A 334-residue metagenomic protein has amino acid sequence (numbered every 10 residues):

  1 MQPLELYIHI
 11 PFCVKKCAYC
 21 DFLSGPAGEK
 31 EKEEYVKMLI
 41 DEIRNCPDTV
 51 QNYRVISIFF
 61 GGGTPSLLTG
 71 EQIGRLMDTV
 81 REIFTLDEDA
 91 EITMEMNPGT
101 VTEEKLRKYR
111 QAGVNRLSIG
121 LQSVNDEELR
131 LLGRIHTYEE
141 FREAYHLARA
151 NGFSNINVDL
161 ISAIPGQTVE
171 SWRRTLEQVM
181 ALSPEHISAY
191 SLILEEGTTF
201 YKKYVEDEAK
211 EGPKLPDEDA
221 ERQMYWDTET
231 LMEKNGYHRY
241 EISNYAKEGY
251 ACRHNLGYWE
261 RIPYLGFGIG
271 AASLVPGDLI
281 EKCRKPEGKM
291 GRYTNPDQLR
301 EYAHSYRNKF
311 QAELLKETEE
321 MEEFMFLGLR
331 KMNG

Functional and structural regions predicted by a protein language model:
Q2-I10: Immediate flanking context of iron-sulfur cluster ligation sites
P3, S24-C46, Y53-G334: C-terminal scaffold of the Radical SAM
P11-F22: Local cysteine-cluster metal-coordination motifs and their immediate loop/turn environment, predominantly Fe-S cluster
